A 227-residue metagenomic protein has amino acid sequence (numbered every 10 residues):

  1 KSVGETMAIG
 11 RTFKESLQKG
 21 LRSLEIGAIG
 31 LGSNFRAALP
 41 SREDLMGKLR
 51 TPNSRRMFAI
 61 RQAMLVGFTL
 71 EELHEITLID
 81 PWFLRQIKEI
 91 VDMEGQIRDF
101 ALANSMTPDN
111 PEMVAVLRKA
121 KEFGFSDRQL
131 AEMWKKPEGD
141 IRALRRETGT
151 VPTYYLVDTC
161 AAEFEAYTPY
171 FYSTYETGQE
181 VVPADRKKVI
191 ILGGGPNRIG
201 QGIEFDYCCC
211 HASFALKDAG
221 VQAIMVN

Functional and structural regions predicted by a protein language model:
K1-N227: ATP-dependent carboxylate/acyl-activation modules
